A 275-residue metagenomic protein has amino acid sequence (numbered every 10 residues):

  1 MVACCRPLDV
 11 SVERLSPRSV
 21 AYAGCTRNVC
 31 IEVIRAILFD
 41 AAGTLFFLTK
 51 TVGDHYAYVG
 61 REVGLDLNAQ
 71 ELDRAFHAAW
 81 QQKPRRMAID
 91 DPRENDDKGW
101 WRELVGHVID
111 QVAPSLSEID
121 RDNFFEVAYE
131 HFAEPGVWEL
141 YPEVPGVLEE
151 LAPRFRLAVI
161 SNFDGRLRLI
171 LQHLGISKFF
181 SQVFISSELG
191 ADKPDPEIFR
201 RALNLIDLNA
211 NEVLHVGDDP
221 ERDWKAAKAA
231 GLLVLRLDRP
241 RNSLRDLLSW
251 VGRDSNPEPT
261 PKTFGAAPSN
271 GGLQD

Functional and structural regions predicted by a protein language model:
V2-V10: Extreme N-terminal basic, low-complexity initiation segments that serve as generic localization/processing leaders
S19-I37, F47, Q70, S115-N123 (+3 more regions): Asp-based, Mg2+/Mn2+-dependent phosphohydrolase catalytic module
C30-P142: N-terminal helical cap/lid subdomain that shapes the substrate entry/recognition surface in HAD-like hydrolases
